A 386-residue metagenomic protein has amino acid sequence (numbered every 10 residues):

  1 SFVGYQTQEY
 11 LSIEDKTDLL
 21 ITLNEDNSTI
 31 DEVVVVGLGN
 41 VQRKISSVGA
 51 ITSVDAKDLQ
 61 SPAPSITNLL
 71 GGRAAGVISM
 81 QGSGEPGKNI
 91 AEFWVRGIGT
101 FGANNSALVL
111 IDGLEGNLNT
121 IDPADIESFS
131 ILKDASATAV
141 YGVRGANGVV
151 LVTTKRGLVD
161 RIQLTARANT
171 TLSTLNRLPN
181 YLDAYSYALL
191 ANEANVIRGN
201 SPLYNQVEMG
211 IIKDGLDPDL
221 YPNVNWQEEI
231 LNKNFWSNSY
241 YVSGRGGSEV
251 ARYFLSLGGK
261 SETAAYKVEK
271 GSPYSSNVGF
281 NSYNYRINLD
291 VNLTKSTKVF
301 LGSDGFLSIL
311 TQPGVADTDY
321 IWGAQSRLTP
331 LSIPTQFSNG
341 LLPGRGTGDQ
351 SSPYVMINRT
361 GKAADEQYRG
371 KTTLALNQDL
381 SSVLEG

Functional and structural regions predicted by a protein language model:
S1-Y285, V299: Short, small/polar-rich motifs associated with maturation and membrane association, primarily at protein termini
A91, A107-L108, L289, T329-P334: Proline-rich low-complexity regions
T174-V207, F306-G346: A surface-exposed, glycine/aromatic-enriched loop/edge motif typical of exported proteins
L203-P222, A265-E269, N277-N284, G314 (+2 more regions): Outer-membrane beta-barrel proteins, especially TonB-dependent receptors
L231-R252, L257-G258, R286, D290-N292 (+3 more regions): Outer-membrane beta-barrel transmembrane strands
K270, A316, Y320, L380-L384: N-terminal targeting/docking segments
G279, N284, N288-G314, Y320-R327: C-terminal low-complexity, acidic/polar tails when present
